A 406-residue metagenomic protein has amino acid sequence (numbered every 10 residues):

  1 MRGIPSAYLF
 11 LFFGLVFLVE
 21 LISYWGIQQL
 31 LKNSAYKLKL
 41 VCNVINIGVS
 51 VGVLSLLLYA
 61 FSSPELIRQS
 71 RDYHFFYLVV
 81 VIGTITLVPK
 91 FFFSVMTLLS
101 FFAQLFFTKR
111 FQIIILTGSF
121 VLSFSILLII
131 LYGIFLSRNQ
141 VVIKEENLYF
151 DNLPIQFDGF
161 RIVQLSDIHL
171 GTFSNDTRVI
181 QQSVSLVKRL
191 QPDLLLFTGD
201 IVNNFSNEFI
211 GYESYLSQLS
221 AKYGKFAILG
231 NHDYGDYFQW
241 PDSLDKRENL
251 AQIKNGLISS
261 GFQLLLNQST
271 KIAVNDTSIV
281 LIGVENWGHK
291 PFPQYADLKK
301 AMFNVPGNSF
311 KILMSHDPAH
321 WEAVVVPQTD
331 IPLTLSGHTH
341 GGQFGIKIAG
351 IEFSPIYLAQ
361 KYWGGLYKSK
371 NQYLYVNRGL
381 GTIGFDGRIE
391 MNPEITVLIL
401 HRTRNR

Functional and structural regions predicted by a protein language model:
M1-N139, N405: Non-catalytic terminal accessory segments
R2-L18, T108-Q112, K144, I168-I180 (+2 more regions): Short N-terminal secondary-structure initiator segments
V53-A60, F102-F107, S119, L136-E145 (+4 more regions): Short, mixed-charge, low-aromatic patches
I126-L153, T172-S174, R178: Hydrophobic alpha-helical transmembrane segments in integral membrane proteins
I155-R406: Soluble catalytic domains of enzymes that build or remodel membrane lipids, polysaccharides, and related
